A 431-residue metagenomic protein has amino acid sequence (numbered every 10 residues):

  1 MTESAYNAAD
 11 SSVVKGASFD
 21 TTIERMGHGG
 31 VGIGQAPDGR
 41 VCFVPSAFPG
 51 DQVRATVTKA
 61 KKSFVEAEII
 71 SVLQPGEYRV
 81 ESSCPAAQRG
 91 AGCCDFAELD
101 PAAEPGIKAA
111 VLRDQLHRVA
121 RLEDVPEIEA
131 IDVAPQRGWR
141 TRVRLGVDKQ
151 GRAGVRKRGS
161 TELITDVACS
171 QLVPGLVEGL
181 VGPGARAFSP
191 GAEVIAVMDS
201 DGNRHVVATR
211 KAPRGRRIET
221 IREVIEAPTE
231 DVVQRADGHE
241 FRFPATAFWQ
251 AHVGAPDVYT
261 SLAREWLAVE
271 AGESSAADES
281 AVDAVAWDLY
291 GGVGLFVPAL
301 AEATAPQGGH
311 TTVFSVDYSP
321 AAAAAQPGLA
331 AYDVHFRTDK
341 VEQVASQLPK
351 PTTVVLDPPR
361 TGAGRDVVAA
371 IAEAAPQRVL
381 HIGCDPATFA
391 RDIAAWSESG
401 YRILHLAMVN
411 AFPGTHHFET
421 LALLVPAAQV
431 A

Functional and structural regions predicted by a protein language model:
T2-L356, T361-A369, A375: Accessory RNA-recognition modules of RNA-modification enzymes
K62, D201, P386-T388, A428: Conserved nucleotide-binding/hydrolysis micro-motifs of P-loop NTPases
S71, M408, P426: Active-site donor-binding loop signature of nucleotide-sugar glycosyltransferases
R142, H417-A422: Short hydrophobic/aromatic beta-strand or adjacent loop that forms the aromatic wall/cage of a ligand/substrate-binding
R337-F418, A431: S-adenosylmethionine
A422-Q429: Conserved beta strand-loop-helix elements of the APE1-like EEP
